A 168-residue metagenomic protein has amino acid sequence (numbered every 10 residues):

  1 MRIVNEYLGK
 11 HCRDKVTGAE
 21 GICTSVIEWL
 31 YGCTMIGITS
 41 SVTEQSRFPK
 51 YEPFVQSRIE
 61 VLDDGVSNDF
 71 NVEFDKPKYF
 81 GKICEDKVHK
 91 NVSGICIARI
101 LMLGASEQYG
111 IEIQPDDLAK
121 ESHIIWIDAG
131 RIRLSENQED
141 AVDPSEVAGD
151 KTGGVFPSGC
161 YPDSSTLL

Functional and structural regions predicted by a protein language model:
M1, D64-N71, R133-L168: Glycine- and charge-rich intrinsically disordered segments
R2-Y7, H11-R58, D69-R131, F156 (+1 more regions): Basic/aromatic-rich interaction segments and small domains that mediate binding to polyanionic partners
